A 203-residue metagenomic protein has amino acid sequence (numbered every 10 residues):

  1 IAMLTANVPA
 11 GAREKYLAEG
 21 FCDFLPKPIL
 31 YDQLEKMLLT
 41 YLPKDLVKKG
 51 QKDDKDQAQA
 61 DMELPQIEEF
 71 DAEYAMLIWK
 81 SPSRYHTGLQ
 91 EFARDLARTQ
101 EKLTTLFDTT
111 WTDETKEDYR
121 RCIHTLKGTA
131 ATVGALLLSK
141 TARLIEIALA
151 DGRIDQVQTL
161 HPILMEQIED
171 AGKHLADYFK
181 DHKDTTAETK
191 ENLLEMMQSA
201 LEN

Functional and structural regions predicted by a protein language model:
I1-P65, R98, Q156, E166-D177: C-terminal compact regulatory domains
R13-L17, M76, A131, R143: Residues within alpha-helical segments
P28, R120, S139: Conserved catalytic core of two-component sensor histidine kinases
E63-T132, D155-N203: Long, amphipathic alpha-helical coiled-coil segments characteristic of histidine-phosphotransfer scaffolds
V133-K140: Short, charge-rich amphipathic alpha-helical segments embedded in non-transmembrane helical bundles/solenoids
K140-A150: Hydrophobic, amphipathic alpha-helical faces that serve as interaction scaffolds
